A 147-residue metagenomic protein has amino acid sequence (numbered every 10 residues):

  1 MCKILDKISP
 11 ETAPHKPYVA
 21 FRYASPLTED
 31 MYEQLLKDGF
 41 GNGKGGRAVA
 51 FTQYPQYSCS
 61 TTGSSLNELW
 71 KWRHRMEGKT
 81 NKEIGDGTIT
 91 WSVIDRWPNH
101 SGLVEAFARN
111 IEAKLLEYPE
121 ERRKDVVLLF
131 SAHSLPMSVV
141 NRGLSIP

Functional and structural regions predicted by a protein language model:
M1-P147: Extended amphipathic ligand-handling, pore-lining, and cofactor/metal-binding catalytic surfaces
